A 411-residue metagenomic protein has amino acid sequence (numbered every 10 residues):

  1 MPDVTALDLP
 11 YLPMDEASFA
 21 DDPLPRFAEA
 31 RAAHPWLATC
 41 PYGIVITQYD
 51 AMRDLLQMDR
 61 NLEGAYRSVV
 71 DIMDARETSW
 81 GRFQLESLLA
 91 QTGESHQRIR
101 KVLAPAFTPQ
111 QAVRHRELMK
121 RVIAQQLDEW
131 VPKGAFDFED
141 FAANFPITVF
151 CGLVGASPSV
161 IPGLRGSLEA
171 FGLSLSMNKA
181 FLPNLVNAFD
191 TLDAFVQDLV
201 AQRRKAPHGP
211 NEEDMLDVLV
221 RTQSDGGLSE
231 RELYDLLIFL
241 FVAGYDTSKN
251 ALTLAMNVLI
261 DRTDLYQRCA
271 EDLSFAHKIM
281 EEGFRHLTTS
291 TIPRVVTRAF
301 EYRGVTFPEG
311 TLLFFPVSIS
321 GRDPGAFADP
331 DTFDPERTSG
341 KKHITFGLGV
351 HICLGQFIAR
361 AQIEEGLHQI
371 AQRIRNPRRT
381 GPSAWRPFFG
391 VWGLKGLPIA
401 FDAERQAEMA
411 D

Functional and structural regions predicted by a protein language model:
M1-D411: Cytochrome P450
